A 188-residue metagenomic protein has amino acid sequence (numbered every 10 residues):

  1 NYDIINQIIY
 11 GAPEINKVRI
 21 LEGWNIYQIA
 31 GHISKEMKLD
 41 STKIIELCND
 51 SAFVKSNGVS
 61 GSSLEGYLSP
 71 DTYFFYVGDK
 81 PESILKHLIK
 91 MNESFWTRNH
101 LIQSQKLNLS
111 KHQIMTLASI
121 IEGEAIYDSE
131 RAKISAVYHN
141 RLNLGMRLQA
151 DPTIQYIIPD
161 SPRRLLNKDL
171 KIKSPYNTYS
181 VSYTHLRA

Functional and structural regions predicted by a protein language model:
N1, N25-I26, K80: Short, structural beta-strand-to-alpha-helix junction motif
N1-A12, L47-C48: Extracellular LysM carbohydrate-binding repeats and other cell-envelope/extracellular binding modules
I4, R187-A188: Secondary-structure capping and domain/repeat boundary segments
I5-Q7, K17-L21, Q28, F74 (+1 more regions): Soluble periplasmic/extracytoplasmic beta-strand elements of cell-envelope proteins
G11-L39, Q105-L109: Glycine-rich loop/hinge motif
G23, E46-L47: Short, glycine-/polar-rich solvent-exposed loops and beta-turns at beta-strand/coil boundaries
M37-T42, F53-R187: Bacterial extracytoplasmic/cell-wall-associated proteins, especially those involved in peptidoglycan
